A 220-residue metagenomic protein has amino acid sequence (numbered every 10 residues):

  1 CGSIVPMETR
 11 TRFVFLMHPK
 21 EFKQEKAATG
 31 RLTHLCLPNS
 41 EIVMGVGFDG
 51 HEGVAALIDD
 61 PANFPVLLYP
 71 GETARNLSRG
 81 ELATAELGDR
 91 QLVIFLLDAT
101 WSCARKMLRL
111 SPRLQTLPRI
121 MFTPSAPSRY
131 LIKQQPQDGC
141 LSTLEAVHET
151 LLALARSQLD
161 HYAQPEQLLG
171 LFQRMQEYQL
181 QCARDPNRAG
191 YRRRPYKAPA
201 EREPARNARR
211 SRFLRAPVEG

Functional and structural regions predicted by a protein language model:
C1, Q24-L35: Histidine-anchored nucleotide/phosphate-binding helix
C1-R12: Cys/His-rich short segments
R12-F22, F64-Y69: Short hydrophobic beta-strand segments
V14, E41-V43, I120: General small-molecule cofactor/ligand-binding pocket signal
H18-Q24, T29, E41-M44: SAM cofactor-binding core of SAM-dependent methyltransferases, primarily the Rossmann-like beta-alpha-beta module
K20-E21, G47, T73, F122-P127: Short, acidic/turn-prone active-site loops that include or flank metal/cofactor- and phosphate-binding residues
P38-R109, R113: S-adenosyl-L-methionine/SAH cofactor-binding core of RNA-modifying enzymes
V93-I94, W101-G220: C-terminal folded domains that constitute the principal catalytic or ligand-binding module of multi-domain proteins
